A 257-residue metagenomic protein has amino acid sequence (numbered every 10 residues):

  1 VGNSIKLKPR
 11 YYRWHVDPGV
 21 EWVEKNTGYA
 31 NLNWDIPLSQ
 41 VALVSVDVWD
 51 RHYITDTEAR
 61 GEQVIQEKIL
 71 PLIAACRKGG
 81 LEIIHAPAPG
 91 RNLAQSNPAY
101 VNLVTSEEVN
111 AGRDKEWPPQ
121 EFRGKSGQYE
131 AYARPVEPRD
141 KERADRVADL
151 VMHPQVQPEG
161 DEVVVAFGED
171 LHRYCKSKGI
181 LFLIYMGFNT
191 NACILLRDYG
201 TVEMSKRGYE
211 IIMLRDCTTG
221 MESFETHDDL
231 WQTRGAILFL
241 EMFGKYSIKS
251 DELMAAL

Functional and structural regions predicted by a protein language model:
V1-A42, T55, A59-G61, L70-P71 (+3 more regions): Active-site-adjacent betaalpha module
V46: Active-site flanking residues adjacent to catalytic metal/cofactor-binding acidic residues
W49-I54: Short acidic, Gly/Ser-rich segments with clustered Asp/Glu that frequently serve as metal-coordination loops in enzyme
I65: Aromatic/His-enriched, Gly/Pro-containing loop or helix-boundary segments that lie immediately adjacent to catalytic
I83: Active-/binding-site microenvironments in catalytic and ligand-binding cores
A86: Aromatic-lined carbohydrate-recognition surfaces of secreted/lumenal glycan-active proteins
